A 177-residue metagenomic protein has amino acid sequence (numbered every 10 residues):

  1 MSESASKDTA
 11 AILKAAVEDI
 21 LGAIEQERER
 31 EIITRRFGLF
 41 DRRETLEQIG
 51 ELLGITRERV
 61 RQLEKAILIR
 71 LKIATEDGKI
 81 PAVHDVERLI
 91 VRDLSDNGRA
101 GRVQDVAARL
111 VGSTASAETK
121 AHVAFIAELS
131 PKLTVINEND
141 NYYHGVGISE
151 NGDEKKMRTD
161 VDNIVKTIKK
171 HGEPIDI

Functional and structural regions predicted by a protein language model:
M1-I177: C-terminal non-catalytic scaffold/interaction domains in large multidomain proteins
